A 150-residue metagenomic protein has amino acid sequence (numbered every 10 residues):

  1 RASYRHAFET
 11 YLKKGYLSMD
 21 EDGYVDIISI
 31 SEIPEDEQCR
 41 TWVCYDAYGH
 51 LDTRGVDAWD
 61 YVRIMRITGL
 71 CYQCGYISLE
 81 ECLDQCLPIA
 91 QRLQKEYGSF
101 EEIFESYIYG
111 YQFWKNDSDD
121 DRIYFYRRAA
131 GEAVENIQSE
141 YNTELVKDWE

Functional and structural regions predicted by a protein language model:
R1-E150: Polar/charged low-complexity regulatory segments
